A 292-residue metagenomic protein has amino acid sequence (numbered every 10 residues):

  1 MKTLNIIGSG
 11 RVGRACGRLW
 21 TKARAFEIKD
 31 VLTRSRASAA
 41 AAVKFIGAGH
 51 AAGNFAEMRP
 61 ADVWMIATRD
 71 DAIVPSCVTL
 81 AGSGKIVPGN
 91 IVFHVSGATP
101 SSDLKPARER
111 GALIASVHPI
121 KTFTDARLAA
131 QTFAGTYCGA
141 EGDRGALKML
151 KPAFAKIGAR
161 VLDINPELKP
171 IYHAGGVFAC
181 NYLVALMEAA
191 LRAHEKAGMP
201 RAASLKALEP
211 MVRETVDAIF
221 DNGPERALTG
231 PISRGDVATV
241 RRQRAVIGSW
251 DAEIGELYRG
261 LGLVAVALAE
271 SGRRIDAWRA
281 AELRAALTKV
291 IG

Functional and structural regions predicted by a protein language model:
M1-R59: NAD(P)+-binding Rossmann beta1-loop-alpha1 motif at the extreme N-terminus of oxidoreductases
K2, R24, L113-Y137, G145-A146: Active-site capping/gating segments
R14, R18-K22, K44, V78 (+3 more regions): Short, well-ordered alpha-helices that flank and scaffold nucleotide-derived cofactor binding pockets
K29-T33, V92-V95, C138-E141: Short, hydrophobic beta-strand segments that form beta-sheet elements in well-ordered domains
R36, I46-L128: Rossmann-like NAD(P)(H) cofactor-binding subdomain of soluble oxidoreductases
A40-F45, L128-D221, E282: Internal alpha-helical scaffold of NAD(P)-dependent oxidoreductase catalytic cores
K206-G292: NAD(P)-dependent Rossmann-like dehydrogenase/reductase catalytic/cofactor-binding core
